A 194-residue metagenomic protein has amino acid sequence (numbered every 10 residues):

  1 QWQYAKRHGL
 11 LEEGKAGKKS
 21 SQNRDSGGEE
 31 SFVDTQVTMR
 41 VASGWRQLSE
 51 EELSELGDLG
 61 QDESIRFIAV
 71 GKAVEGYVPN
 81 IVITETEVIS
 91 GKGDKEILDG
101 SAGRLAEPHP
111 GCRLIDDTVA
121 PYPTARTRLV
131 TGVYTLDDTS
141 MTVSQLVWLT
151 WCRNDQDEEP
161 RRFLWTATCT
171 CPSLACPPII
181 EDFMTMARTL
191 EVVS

Functional and structural regions predicted by a protein language model:
Q3-A5: Extreme N-terminal basic, low-complexity initiation segments that serve as generic localization/processing leaders
G9, E13, K18-N23, G27-E96: Secretory pathway targeting signatures of secreted, lumenal, and periplasmic proteins
S43-W45, L164-S194: Surface-exposed amphipathic alpha-helical segments
L48, D137, N154, P172-L174: Short coil/turn motifs at secondary-structure junctions
S49, D116, S194: Short loop/edge segments at beta-strand edges and connector loops that shape dinucleotide/nucleotide cofactor-binding
Y77-E85, R126-L129, R161-T168: Glycine-rich, often proline-containing surface loops adjacent to acidic residues and nearby aromatics that form
T86, V133-D137, T170-P172, V193: Solvent-exposed residues in well-ordered beta-strands and their adjoining turns, especially edge/terminal strands
S90-E158: Signature of long, low-cysteine stretches enriched in small and polar/charged residues
